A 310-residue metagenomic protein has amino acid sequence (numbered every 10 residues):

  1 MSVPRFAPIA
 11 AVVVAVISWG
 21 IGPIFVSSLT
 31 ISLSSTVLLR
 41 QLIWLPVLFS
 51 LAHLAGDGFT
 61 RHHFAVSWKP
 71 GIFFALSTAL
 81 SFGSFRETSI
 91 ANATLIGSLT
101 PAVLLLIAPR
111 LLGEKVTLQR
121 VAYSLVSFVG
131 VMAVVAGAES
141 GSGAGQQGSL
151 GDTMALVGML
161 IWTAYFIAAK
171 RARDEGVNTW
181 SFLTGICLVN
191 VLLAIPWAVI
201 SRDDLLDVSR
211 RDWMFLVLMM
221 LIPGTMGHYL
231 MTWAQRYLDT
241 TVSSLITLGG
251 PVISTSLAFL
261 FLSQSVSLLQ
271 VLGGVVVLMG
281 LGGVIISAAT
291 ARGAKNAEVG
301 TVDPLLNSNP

Functional and structural regions predicted by a protein language model:
M1-L38, I72, L76, L80 (+3 more regions): Glycine-/small-residue-enriched transmembrane alpha-helix faces in small-molecule transporters and effluxers
A7-A11, S34-L51, Y123-V129, L150-V157 (+2 more regions): Hydrophobic alpha-helical transmembrane segments of multi-pass integral membrane proteins, especially transporters
I9, A93-L99, A169-V191, G224-L260: Helix-helix packing/entry segments at the starts of transmembrane helices
V13-I21, F25, L51, W68-E87 (+7 more regions): Hydrophobic alpha-helical transmembrane segments of multi-pass membrane transport proteins, especially secondary
V16, Q41-L45, S98-A102, S124-S127 (+5 more regions): Residue-level recognition of pore/gate-forming positions within transmembrane alpha-helices of multi-pass
L29, T36, S84, R110-V116 (+5 more regions): Hydrophobic/aromatic residues within transmembrane alpha-helices of multi-pass small-molecule transporters
L48, F74, L106, Q119-E139 (+3 more regions): Hydrophobic transmembrane alpha-helices of multi-pass small-molecule transport proteins
S50-D57, T100-L125, V252-L272: C-terminal transmembrane-helix exit sites in multi-pass transporters
